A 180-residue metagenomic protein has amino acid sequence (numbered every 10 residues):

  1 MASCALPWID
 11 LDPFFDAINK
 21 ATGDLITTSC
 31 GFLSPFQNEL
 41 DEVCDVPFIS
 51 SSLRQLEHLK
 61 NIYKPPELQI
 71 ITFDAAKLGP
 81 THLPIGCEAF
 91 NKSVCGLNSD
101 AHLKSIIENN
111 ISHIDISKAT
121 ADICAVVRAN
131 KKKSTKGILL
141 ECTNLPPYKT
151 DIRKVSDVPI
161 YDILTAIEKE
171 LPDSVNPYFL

Functional and structural regions predicted by a protein language model:
M1-T22, N110-C124, R128, K136: Signature of uroporphyrinogen-III synthase
T27-Q37, S52-Q55, F73-K77, E141-P147: Gly/Ser/Thr-rich loops at beta-strand to alpha-helix junctions that form or flank small-molecule/cofactor-binding
S34-D45, Y148-S156: Short Gly/Thr/Asp-enriched flexible loops that form oxyanion-binding sites at enzyme active sites
E39-D41, F48-L56, E67-T72, G96-L97 (+1 more regions): Conserved mixed alpha/beta catalytic, RNA-binding, or beta-rich assembly cores of soluble enzyme, regulatory
R54-L59, A76-G79, I167-L171: Short gly/pro/ser/thr-enriched loop/turn and capping motifs at secondary-structure boundaries
I62-S99, N176-L180: Short, glycine-/small-residue-rich phosphate/pyrophosphate-handling segment
L78, P84-K133: Active-site rim beta-loop-alpha module in soluble metabolic enzymes
D157-L180: Short, flexible loop segments at boundaries between secondary-structure elements
